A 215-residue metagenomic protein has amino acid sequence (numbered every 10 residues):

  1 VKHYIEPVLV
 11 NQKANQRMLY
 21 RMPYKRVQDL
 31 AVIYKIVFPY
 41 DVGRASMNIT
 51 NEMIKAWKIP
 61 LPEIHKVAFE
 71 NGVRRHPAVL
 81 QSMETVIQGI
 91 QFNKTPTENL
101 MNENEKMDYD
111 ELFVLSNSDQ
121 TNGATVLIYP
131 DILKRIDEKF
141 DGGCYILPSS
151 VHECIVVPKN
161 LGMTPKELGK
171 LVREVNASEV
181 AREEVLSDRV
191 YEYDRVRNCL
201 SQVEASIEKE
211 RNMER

Functional and structural regions predicted by a protein language model:
V1-M107: Extended, low-hydrophobicity segments enriched in charged/polar residues
M22, I36, L115, Y193-R195: Intrinsically disordered, low-complexity regions enriched in small/polar residues
S46-T50, L112-N117: Gly-rich Lys/Arg/Thr-decorated short loops/hinges at beta-loop-alpha junctions or inter-strand turns that position
Y109, N117-R215: C-terminal structured domains
